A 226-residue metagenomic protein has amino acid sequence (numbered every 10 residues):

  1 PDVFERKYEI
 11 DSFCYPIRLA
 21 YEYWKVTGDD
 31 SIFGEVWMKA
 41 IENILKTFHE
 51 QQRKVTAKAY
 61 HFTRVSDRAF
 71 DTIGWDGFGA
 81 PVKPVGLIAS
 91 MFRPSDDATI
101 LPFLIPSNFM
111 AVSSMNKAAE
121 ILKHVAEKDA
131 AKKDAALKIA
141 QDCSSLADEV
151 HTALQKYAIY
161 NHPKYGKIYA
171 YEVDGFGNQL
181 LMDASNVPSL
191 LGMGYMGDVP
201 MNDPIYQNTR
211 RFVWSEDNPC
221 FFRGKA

Functional and structural regions predicted by a protein language model:
P1, S114-N116, I121, R210 (+1 more regions): N-terminal, helix-rich and Lys/Arg-enriched segments in bacterial and organellar proteins
P1-D71: Aromatic-rich carbohydrate-recognition surfaces in CAZymes
F4-Y8, D29-V36, T99-P106, A135 (+2 more regions): Conserved aromatic-histidine-acidic binding/catalytic patches
Y15-S31, F109-A135, L191-N202: Well-ordered alpha-helical scaffold segments within catalytic/enzyme domains
L19, W37-I44, S107, S114 (+2 more regions): Internal, well-ordered alpha-helical segments in soluble enzyme and binding-protein domains
F33-K39, D129, K133-D134, K138-Q141 (+1 more regions): Short alpha-helical "patches" and their helix-cap loops
K46-F109, A140-A226: Extended ligand-binding clefts on enzyme/binding-domain cores
